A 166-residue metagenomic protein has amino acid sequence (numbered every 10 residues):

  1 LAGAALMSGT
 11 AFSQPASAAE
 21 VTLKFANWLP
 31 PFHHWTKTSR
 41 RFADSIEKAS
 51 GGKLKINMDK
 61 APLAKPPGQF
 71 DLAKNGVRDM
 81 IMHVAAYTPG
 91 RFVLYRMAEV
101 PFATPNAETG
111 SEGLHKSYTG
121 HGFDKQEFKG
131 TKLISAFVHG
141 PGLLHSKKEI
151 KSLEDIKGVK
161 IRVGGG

Functional and structural regions predicted by a protein language model:
L1-F12: N-terminal export signals
F12-N27, E47-K55, E127, E149-K160: Immediate post-signal peptide segment of exported/extracytoplasmic ligand-binding proteins
K24-R41, K60-P66: Extracytoplasmic "Venus flytrap"
F32-K55, H121: Short, polar/charged alpha-helical segment
D44, D79, V84-G166: Contiguous mixed-secondary-structure segments that line small-molecule binding/active-site clefts of soluble domains
I56-M58, L133: Generic structural signal for residues in well-ordered beta-strands
M58-D71, K151, G164-G166: Short helix-initiation/N-cap motifs at beta->coil->alpha
K65-Y87: Periplasmic binding protein-like
